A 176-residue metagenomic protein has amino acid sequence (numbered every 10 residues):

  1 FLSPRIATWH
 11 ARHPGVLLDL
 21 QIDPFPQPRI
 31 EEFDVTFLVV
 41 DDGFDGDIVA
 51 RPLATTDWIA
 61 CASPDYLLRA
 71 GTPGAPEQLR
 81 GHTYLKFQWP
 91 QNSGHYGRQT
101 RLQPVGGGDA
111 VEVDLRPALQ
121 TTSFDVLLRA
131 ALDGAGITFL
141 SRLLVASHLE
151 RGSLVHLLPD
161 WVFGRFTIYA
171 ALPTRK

Functional and structural regions predicted by a protein language model:
F1-D45: Central regulatory/effector-binding core of bacterial HTH transcription factors
S3-A7, P14, P64, P73-P76 (+2 more regions): Proline-centered helix-kink/hinge sites
V16-L18, W58, I168: Conserved beta-strand core positions
D19-D23, L157, A171: Solvent-exposed beta-strand sheet faces enriched in polar/charged residues
Q27-E32, D42-R165: C-terminal regulatory
T167-K176: A bilobed periplasmic-binding-protein/Venus flytrap-type ligand-binding module shared by bacterial periplasmic
